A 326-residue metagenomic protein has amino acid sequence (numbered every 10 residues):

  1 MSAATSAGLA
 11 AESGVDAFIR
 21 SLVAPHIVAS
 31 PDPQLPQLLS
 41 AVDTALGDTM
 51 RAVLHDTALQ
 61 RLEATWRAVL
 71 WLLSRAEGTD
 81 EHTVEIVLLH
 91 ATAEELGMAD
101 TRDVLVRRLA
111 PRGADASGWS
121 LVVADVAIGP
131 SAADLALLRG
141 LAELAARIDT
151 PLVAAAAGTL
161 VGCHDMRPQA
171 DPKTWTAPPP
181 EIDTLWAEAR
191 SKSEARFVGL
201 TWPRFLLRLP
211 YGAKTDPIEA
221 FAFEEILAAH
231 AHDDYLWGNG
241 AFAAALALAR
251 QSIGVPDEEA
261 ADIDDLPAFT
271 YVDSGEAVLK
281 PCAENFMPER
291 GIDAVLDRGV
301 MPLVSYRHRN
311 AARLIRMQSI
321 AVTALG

Functional and structural regions predicted by a protein language model:
M1-E94, M98: N-terminal-proximal low-complexity accessory segments that begin disordered and transition into the first
M1-P31, L89-H90, R112-G326: A glycine- and small-residue-enriched flexible loop/hinge signal that marks low-structured segments
W66, S74, G78-V87, A91 (+2 more regions): Core mixed alpha/beta domains of very large multi-subunit molecular machines
